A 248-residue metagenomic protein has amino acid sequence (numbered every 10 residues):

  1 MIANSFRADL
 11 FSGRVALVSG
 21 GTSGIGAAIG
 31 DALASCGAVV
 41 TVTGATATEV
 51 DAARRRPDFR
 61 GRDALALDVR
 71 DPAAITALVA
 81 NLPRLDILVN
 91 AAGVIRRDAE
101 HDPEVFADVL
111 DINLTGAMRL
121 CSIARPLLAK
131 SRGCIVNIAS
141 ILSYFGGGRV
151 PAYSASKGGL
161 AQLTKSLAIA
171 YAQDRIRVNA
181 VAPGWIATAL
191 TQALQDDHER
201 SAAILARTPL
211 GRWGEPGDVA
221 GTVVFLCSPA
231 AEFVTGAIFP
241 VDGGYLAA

Functional and structural regions predicted by a protein language model:
I2-A8, F145, V223-V224, T235-A248: Short C-terminal tail/terminal secondary-structure segment of NAD(P)H-dependent dehydrogenase/reductase domains
V15, T22-S23: Conserved glycine-rich cofactor-binding loop
A91-R96, G244: Conserved NAD(P)H cofactor-binding loop of Rossmann-fold oxidoreductase domains
R97-L110, I204: Substrate-binding pocket helix/loop in short-chain dehydrogenase/reductase
L110, C121, S156, T164: Active-site helix of classical SDR
S140: Residue(s) in the substrate-gating loop at a strand-loop-helix junction that position the organic substrate next
A172, R177, V234-G236: Short, small/polar-rich loop/turn modules that mediate ligand/substrate recognition or access, typified
